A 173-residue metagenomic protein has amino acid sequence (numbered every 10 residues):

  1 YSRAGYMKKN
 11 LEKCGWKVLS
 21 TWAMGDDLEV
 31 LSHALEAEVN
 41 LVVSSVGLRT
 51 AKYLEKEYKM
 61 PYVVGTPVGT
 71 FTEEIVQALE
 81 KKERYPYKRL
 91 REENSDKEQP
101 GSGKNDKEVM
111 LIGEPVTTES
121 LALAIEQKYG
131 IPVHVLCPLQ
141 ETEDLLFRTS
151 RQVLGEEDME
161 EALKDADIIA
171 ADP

Functional and structural regions predicted by a protein language model:
Y1-P173: An N-terminal assembly and electron-transfer interface module characteristic of large anaerobic redox and radical
